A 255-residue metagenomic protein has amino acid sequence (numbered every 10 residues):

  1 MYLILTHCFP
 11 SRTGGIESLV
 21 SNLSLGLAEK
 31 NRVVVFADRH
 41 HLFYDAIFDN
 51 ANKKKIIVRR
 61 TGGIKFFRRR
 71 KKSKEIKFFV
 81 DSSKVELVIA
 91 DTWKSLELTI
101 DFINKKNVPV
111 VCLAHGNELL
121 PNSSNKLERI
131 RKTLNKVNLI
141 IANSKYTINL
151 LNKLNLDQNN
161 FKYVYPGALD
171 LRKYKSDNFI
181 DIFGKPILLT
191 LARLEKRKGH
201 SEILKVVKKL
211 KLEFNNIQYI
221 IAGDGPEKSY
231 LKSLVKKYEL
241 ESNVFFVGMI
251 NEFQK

Functional and structural regions predicted by a protein language model:
L3, I141, I180-K198, L204-V207 (+1 more regions): Conserved donor-binding/catalytic core segment of Leloir-type glycosyltransferases
T6-T13, V20-R68, N152: N-terminal strand-loop element at the rim of the active site of nucleotide-sugar-dependent glycosyltransferases
A90-L96: Short His-centered aromatic/hydrophobic patch
L96-E97, V110-N125, L139: A short, histidine- and acid-enriched strand-loop-helix "catalytic/donor-clamping" loop that lines the nucleotide-sugar
K106, I148-A168: Helix-loop-beta element that forms the nucleotide-linked donor phosphate-binding surface in glycosyltransferases
E118, T147, V164-Y174, P226: Short beta-strand->alpha-helix junction loop in the catalytic core of nucleotide-activated group-transfer enzymes
N122-S124, N152, G167-F183: Acidic anion/phosphate-binding donor-loop and adjacent secondary structure in glycosyltransferase catalytic cores
E227-Y230, E241-N251: Active-site donor-binding acidic/aromatic loop of nucleotide-activated sugar and phosphosugar transferases involved
